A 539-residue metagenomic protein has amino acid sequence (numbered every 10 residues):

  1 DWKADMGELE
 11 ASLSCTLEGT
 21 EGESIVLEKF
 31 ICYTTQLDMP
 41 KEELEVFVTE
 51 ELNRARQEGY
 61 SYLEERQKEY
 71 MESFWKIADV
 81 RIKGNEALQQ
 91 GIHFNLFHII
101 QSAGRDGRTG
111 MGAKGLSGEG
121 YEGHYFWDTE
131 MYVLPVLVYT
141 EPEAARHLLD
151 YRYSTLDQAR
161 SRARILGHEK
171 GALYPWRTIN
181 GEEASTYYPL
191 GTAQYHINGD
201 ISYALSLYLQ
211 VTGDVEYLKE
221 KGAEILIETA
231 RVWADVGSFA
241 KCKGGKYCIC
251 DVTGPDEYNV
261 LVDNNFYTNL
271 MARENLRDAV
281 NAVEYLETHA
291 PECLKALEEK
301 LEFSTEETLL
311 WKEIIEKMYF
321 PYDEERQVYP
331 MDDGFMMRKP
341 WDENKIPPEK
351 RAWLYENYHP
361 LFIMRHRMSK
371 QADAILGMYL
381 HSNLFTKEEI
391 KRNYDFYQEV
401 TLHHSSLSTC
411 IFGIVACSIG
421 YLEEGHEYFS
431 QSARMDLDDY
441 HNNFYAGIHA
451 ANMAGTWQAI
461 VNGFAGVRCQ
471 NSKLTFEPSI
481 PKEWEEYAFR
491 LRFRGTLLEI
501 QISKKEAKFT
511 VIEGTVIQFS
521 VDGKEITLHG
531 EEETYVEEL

Functional and structural regions predicted by a protein language model:
D1-Y121, Y355, H359-P360: Acidic/polar, glycine-enriched structural segments that form the non-catalytic walls/loops of the carbohydrate-binding
K76-R81, H98-S102, M131-P142, P189 (+8 more regions): Well-ordered alpha-helical scaffold segments within catalytic/enzyme domains
I82-Q89, G104-R108, Y139-L149, L209-E224 (+4 more regions): Structural helix-adjacent loops and short alpha-helical linkers that scaffold large soluble proteins
F94-Q101, Y151-Q158, E224-V236, E274 (+3 more regions): Alpha-helical scaffold segments in carbohydrate-active enzymes
A103-S117, E143-Y203, L209, E216-E220 (+4 more regions): Helix-terminus loop motifs that line ligand-binding clefts
S117-Y125, A172-E220, E228-E316, A507: The feature captures the catalytic groove of carbohydrate-active enzymes
Y125-S154, E220, R277, E284 (+2 more regions): Active-site core of glycosidic bond-cleaving carbohydrate-active enzymes
T386-K391, Q398-E399, I411-L539: Non-catalytic C-terminal accessory modules of carbohydrate-active enzymes
